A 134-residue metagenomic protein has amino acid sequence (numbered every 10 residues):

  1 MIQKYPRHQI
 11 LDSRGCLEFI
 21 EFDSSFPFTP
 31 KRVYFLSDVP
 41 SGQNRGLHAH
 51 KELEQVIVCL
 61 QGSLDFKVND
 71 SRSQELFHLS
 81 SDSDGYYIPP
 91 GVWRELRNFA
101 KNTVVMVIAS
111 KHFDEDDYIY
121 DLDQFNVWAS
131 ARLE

Functional and structural regions predicted by a protein language model:
M1-D84, K101-V104, I108-E134: Non-catalytic, conserved peripheral segments adjacent to functional cores
S81-G85, G91-N98: Well-ordered alpha/beta subsegment
